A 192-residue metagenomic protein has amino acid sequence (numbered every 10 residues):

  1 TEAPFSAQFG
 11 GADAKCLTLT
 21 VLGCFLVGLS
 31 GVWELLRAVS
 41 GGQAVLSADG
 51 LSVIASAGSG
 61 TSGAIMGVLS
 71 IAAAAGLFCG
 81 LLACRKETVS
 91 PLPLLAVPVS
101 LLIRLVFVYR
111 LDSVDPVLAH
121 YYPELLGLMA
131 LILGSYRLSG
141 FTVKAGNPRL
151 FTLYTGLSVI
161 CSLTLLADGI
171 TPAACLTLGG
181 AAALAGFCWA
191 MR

Functional and structural regions predicted by a protein language model:
T1, Q43, A48, C79 (+1 more regions): Long, terminal "pre-/pro-" and other extracytoplasmic accessory regions that lie outside the mature folded/catalytic
T1, Y121-R192: C-terminal transmembrane-bundle signature of multipass membrane proteins, characterized by strong activation on
T1-E2, L22: A eukaryote-biased signal for long
E2-K15, F78-L92, R137-R149, R192: Cytoplasmic membrane-interface regions of multi-pass membrane proteins
K15-L35, S62-C79, P91-F107, L126-G134 (+1 more regions): Alpha-helical transmembrane segments of multi-pass integral membrane proteins
W33-V68, R85-L92, V106-L125, K144-R149 (+1 more regions): Membrane-helix interface and helix-disruption motif detector
V97, R110, V114-V117, G134 (+1 more regions): Amphipathic, alpha-helical segments enriched in basic
